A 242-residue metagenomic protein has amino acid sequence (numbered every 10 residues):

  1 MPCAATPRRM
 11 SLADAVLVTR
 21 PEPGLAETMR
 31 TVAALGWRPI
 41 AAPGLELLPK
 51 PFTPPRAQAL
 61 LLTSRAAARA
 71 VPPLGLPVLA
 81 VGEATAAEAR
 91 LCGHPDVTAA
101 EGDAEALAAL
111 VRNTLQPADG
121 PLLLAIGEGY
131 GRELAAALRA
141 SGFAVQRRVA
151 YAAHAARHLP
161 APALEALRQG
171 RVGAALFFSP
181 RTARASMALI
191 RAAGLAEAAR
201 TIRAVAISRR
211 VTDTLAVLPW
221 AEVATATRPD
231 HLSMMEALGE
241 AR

Functional and structural regions predicted by a protein language model:
P2-R242: Signature of uroporphyrinogen-III synthase
